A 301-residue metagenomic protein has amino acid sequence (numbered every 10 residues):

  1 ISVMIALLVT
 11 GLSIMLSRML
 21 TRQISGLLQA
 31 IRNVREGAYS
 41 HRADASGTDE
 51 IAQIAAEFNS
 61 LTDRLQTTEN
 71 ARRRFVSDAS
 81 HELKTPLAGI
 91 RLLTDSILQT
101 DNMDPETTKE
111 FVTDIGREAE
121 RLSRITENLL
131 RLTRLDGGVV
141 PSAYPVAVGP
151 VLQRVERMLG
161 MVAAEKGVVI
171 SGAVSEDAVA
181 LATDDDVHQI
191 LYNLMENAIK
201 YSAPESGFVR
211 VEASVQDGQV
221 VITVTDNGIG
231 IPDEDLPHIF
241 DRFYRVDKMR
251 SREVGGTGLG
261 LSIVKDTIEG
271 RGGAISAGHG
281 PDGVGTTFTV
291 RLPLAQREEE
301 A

Functional and structural regions predicted by a protein language model:
I1-V76, L93-M103, T113, R134 (+3 more regions): Membrane-proximal HAMP signal-relay module
S40, S46, Y144-P145, A164 (+1 more regions): Conserved catalytic submotifs in the C-terminal HATPase_c
A52, S142-R157: A conserved beta-strand-to-alpha-helix junction within the catalytic ATP-binding
R117-L122: Short alpha-helical segment of the dimerization/phosphotransfer core of two-component systems
G137-S142, V179-T183: Conserved micro-motifs of the catalytic ATP-binding
A198-I199: Short helix-loop "hinge" at the ATP-lid/N-box region of the Bergerat-fold HATPase_c
I231-R245: Short conserved segment of the HATPase_c
I268-A301: C-terminal end segment of the histidine kinase catalytic
